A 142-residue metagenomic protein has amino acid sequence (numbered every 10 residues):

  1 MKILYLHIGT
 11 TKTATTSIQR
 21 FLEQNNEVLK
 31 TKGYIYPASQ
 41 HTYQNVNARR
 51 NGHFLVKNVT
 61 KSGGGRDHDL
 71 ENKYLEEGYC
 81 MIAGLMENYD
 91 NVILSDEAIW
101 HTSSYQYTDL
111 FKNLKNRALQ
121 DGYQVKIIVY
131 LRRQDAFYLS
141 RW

Functional and structural regions predicted by a protein language model:
M1-V92, D96-W100: PAPS-dependent sulfotransferase catalytic core
V28, I99-W100, S104-W142: PAPS-dependent sulfotransferase catalytic domain
